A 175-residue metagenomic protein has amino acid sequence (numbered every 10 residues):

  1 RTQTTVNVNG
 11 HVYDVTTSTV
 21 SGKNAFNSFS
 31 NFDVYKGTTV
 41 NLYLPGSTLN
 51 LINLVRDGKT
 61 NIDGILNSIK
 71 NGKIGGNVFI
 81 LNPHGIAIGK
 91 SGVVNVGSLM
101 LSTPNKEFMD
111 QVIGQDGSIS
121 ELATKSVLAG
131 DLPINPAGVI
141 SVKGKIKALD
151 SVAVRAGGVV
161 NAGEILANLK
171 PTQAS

Functional and structural regions predicted by a protein language model:
R1-S175: Solvent-exposed adhesion/ligand-recognition segments of exported proteins
